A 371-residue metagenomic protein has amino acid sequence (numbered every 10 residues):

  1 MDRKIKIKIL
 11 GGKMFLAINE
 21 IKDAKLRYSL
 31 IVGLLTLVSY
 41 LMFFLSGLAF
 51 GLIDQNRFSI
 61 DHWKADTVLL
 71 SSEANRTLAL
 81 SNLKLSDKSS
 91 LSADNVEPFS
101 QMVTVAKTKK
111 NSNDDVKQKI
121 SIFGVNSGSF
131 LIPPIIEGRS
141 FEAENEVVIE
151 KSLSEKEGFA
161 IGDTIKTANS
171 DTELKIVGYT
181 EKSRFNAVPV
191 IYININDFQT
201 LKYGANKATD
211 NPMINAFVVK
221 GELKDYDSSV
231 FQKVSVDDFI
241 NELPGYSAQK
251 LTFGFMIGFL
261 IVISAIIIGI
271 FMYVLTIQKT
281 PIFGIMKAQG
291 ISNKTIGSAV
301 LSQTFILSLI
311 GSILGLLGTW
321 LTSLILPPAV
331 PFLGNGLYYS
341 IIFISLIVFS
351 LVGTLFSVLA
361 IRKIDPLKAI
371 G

Functional and structural regions predicted by a protein language model:
M1-M42, L243: N-terminal Sec/SRP start-transfer signal
I21, I285-K294: Short helix-to-coil transition segments within interhelical loops that connect adjacent transmembrane helices
R27, Y40-D66: Alpha-helical transmembrane segments
F58-K109, D115, K119-S121: Membrane-proximal extracellular/periplasmic loop immediately following the first transmembrane helix
Q118-N126, P133-F198: Hydrophobic secondary-structure segments that place a key small or acidic residue at a functional site
S170-D171, Y179-G254, L260: Mechanotransmission and gating elements of multispan inner-membrane complexes involved in transport and envelope
Y226-I268, M272-P281, I285-M286, G297-L301 (+1 more regions): Peri-transmembrane interface segments
S298, F305-G371: Short helix-loop junctions at transmembrane helix boundaries
